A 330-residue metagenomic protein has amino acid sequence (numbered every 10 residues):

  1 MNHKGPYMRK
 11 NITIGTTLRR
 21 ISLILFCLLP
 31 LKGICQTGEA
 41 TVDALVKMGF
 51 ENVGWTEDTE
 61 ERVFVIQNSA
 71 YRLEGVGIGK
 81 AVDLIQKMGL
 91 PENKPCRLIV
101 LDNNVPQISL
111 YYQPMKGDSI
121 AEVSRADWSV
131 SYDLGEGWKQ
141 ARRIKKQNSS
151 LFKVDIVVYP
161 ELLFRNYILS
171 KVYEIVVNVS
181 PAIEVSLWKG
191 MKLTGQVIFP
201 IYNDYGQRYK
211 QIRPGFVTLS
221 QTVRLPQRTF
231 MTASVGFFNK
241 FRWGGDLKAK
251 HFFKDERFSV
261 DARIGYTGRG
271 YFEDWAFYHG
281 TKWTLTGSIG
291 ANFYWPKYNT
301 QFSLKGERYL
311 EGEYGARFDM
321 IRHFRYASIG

Functional and structural regions predicted by a protein language model:
N2-Y7: Short, Lys/Arg-enriched N-terminal segments with co-localized hydrophobic residues within the first ~10-30 amino acids
R9-S22: Bacterial N-terminal signal peptides that target proteins for export
F26-I34: Hydrophobic h-region of N-terminal signal peptides that target proteins for export in Gram-negative bacteria
Q36-T218, G280: Outer-membrane beta-barrel initiation region
V65-N68, I156-I168, L193-I201, P226-F238 (+3 more regions): Transmembrane beta-strand segments that form the barrel wall of outer-membrane beta-barrel proteins
S170, G206-Y209, G244-K248, E273-Y278 (+1 more regions): Outer-membrane beta-barrel translocator domains and adjoining extracellular loop/strand segments of Gram-negative
V177-L187, I212-L225, G244-I264, L285-W295 (+1 more regions): Feature captures outer-membrane beta-barrel proteins of Gram-negative bacteria and organelles
D255, W275-F277, K297-N299: Short helix-loop boundary/capping segments
